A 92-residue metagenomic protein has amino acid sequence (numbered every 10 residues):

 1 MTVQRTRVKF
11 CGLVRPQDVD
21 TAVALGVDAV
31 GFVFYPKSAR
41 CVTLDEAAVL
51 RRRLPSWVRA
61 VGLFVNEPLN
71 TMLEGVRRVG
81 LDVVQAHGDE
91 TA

Functional and structural regions predicted by a protein language model:
M1-A92: Conserved N-terminal beta1-alpha1 strand-loop-helix module at the mouth
